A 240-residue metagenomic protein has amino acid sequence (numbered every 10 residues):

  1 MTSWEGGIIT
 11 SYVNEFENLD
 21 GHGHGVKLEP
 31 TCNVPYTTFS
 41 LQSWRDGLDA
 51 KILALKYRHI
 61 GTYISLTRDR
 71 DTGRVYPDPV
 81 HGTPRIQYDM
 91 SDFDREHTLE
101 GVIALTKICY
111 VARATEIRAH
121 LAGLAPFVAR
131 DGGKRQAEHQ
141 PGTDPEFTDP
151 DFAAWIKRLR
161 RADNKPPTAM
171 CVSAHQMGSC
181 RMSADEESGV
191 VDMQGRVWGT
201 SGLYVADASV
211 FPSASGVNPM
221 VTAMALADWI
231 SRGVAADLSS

Functional and structural regions predicted by a protein language model:
M1-C109, E116, P126-D131, Q136-E138 (+5 more regions): FAD cofactor-binding and catalytic pocket of flavoenzymes
M1-T2, A119, P126, R232-S240: Active-site-proximal substrate-binding core of FAD-dependent oxidoreductases
I8, G202, G216, R232-S240: N-terminal export/assembly segments and adjacent metallocofactor-ligating motifs of anaerobic energy-metabolism
F16-E17, G123, V217, L226 (+1 more regions): Residue-level detector of alpha-helical segments with a strong bias toward transmembrane helices and their helix-loop
A104, I108, W229-D237: C-terminal alpha-helix
T115-S213, M220: A glycine-rich dinucleotide-binding beta-alpha-beta segment and adjacent secondary-structure elements that constitute
S213-V234: A conserved FAD-binding loop/helix module that cradles the flavin
